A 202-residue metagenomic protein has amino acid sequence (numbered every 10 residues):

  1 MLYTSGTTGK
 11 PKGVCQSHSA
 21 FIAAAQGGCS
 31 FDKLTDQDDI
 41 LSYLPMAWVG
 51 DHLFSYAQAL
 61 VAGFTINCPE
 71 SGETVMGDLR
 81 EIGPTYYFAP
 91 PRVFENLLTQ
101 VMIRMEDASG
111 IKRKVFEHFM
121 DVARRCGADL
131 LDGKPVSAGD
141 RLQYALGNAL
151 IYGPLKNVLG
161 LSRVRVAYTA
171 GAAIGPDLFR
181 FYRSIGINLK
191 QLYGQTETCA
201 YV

Functional and structural regions predicted by a protein language model:
M1-A25: Conserved AMP-binding A3 loop
Y3, Q58, D78, F181 (+1 more regions): Hydrophobic/aromatic ligand-binding patch that stacks against planar heteroaromatic rings of cofactors or nucleotides
T4-T7, I40, P45, Y87 (+3 more regions): Conserved S/T- and glycine-rich ATP-binding loop of Class I adenylate-forming
C15-S17, P90, G175: GHKL-family ATP-binding catalytic core of two-component histidine kinases
I22-D39, M46-Y152, R163, N188: Conserved AMP-binding/adenylation subdomain of ANL enzymes
R92, A170-L178, I187, Q191-V202: Conserved A3 ("GATE") glycine/threonine-rich loop of ANL adenylate-forming enzymes
